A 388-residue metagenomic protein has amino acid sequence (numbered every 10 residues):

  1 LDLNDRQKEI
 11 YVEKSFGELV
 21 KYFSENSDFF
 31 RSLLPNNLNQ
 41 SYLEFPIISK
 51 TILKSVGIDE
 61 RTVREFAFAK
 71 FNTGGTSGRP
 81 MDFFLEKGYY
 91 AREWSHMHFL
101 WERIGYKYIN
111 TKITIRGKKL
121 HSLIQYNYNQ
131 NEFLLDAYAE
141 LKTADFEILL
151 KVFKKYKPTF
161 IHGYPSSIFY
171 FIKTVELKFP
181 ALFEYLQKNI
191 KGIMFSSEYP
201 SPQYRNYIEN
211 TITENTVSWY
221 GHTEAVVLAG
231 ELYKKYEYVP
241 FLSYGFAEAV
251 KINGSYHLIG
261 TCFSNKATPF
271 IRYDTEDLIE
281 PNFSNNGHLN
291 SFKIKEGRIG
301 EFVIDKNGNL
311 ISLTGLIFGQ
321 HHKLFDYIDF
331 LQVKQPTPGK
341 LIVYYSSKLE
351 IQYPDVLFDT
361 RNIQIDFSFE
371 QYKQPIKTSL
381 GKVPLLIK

Functional and structural regions predicted by a protein language model:
L1-L3, K14, N131-K388: Active-site glycine/GP-rich loop and adjacent strand/helix microenvironment that borders small-molecule binding pockets
L1-N72, S77-N110, K118, K155-H162 (+2 more regions): Nucleotide 5′-phosphate-binding alpha/beta core
S32-L34, I124-Y126, E209: Short loop/helix-cap segments at secondary-structure boundaries that form the rim of catalytic
L34, F84-Y89, R116, T174 (+3 more regions): Amphipathic, positively biased hydrophobic alpha-helical segments used for protein targeting and membrane insertion
R64-F71, K87-R92, K112-H121, F146-L149 (+3 more regions): Short low-complexity stretches enriched in small and charged residues
P80, L120-S122, N265-T268: Short, acidic Gly/Pro/Ser/Thr-rich loop/turn segments
H98-L134, A139: Conserved AMP-binding loop of ANL adenylate-forming enzymes
